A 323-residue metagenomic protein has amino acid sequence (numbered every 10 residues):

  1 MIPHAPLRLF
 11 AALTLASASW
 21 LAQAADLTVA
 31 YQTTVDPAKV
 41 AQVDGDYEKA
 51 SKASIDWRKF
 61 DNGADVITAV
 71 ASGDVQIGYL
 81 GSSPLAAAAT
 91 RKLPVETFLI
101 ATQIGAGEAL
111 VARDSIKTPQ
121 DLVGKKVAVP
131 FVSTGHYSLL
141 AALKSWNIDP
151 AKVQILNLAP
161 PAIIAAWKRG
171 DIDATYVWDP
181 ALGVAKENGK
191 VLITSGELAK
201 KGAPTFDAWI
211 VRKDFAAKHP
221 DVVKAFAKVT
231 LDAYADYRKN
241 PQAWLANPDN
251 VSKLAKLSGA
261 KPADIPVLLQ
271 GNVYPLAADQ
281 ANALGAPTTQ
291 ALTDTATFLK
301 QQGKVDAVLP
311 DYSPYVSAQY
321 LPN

Functional and structural regions predicted by a protein language model:
M1-F10: Bacterial N-terminal signal peptides that target proteins for export
A18-A24: Sec/Tat signal peptide C-region and signal peptidase I cleavage site
A25-D149, Q154-N157, D173-D179, S195 (+1 more regions): Short, glycine-/small- and polar/acidic-enriched structural segments that line small-molecule recognition paths
E48-K52, E197-K201, P275-P287: Short, solvent-exposed loop/beta-turn-alpha elements that line the ligand-binding surface or hinge of extracytoplasmic
S51, D74, Y79, A89 (+11 more regions): Sec/Tat-exported extracytoplasmic proteins
S83, A162-K256: Pocket-lining segment of extracytoplasmic ligand-binding domains
A217-Q302: Secondary-structure end/capping motifs
T289-N323: Conserved C-terminal helix/tail region of periplasmic/extracytoplasmic solute-binding proteins
